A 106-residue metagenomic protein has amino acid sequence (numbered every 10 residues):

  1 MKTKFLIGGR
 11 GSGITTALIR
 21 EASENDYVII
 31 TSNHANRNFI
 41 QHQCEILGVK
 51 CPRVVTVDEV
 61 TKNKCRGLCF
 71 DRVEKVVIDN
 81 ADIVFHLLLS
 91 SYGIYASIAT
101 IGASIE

Functional and structural regions predicted by a protein language model:
K2-K64: Conserved P-loop
I7-G9, G67-D71, G102: Glycine-centered flexibility motif
C51-S97: Conserved RecA-like ASCE ATPase "motif II neighborhood" in helicase/translocase motors
I94-E106: A short, conserved beta-to-alpha structural element at the edge of catalytic cores that scaffolds binding
